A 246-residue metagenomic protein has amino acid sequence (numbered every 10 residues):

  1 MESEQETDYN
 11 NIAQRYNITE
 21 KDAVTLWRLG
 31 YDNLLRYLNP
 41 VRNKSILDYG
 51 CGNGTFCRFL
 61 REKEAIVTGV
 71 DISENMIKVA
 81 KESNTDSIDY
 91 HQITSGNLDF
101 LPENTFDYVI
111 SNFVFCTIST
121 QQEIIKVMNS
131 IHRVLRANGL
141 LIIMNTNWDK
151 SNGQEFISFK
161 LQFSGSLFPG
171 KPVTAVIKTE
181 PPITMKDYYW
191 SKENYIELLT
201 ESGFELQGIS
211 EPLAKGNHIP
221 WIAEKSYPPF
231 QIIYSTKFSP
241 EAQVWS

Functional and structural regions predicted by a protein language model:
M1-V41, T55: Conserved class I S-adenosyl-L-methionine
N43-S45: Nucleotide donor/acceptor-binding cores
L47-Y49, N53-L98: Class I SAM-dependent methyltransferase SAM/SAH-binding core
F100-V109: A short acidic, Gly/Pro-enriched loop at the edge of an enzyme's catalytic core that lines a small-molecule cofactor
Y108-Q122: A short SAM/SAH-binding and catalytic strip from SAM-dependent methyltransferases
I125-A137: A short glycine-rich, Lys/Arg-flanked "PGG" loop and its adjoining helix->strand segment in the class I
I142-L198: SAM-dependent methyltransferase
S202-S246: C-terminal lobe and adjacent flexible extensions of AdoMet/dcAdoMet transferase-like proteins
